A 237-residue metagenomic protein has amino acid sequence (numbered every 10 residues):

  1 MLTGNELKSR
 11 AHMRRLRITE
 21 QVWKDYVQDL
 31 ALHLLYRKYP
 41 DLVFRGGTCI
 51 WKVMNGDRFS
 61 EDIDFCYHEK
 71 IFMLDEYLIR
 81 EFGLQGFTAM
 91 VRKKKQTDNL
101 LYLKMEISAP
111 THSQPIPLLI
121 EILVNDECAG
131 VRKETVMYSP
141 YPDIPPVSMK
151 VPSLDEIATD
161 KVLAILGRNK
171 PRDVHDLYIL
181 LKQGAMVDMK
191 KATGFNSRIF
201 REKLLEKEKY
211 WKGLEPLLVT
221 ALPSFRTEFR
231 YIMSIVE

Functional and structural regions predicted by a protein language model:
M1-L42, V53-D57, H68-E237: Structured mid-to-C-terminal alpha-helical surface segments
F44-C49: Glycine-rich beta-strand-to-loop/alpha-helix junction loops that act as flexible
S60: Anion-coordinating catalytic cores for phosphoryl-, nucleotidyl-, and glycosidic chemistry
D64-C66: Short cationic amphipathic helices and targeting signals
